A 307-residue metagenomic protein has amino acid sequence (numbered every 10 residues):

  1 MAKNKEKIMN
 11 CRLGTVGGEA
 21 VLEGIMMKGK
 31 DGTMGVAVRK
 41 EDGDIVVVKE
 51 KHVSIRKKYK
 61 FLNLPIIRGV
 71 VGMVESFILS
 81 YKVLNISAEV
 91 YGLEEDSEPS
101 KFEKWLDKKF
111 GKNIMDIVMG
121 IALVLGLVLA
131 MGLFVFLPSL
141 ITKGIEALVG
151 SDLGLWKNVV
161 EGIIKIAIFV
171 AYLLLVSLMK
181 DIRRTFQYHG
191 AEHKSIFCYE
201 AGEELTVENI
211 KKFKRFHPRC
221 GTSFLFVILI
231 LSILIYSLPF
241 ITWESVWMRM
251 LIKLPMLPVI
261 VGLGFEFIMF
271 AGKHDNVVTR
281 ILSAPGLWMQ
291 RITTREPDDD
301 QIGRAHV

Functional and structural regions predicted by a protein language model:
A2-G92, D96-P99: Divalent-cation
G35, R39, D44-E50, E94-D96 (+4 more regions): Juxtamembrane helix-loop transition segments at the membrane interface in multi-pass membrane proteins
F61-I86, E161-T185, L257-K273: Hydrophobic alpha-helical membrane-embedded segments
I86-S87, G126-G150, I228-V261, F265: Juxtamembrane "helix exit" motif at the C-terminal ends of alpha-helical transmembrane segments in multi-pass membrane
P99-K112, S195-H217: Short membrane-interface loop/juxtamembrane segments of multi-pass integral membrane proteins
F102-I114, T142-V159, F240-L251, F270-R280 (+1 more regions): Membrane interface segments of multi-pass transport proteins and intramembrane proteases
I114-G132, F213-L238: Transmembrane alpha-helical segments and their cytosolic interface motifs in multi-pass membrane proteins
A305-V307: Conserved small/polar residues in nucleotide/adenosyl-binding loops
